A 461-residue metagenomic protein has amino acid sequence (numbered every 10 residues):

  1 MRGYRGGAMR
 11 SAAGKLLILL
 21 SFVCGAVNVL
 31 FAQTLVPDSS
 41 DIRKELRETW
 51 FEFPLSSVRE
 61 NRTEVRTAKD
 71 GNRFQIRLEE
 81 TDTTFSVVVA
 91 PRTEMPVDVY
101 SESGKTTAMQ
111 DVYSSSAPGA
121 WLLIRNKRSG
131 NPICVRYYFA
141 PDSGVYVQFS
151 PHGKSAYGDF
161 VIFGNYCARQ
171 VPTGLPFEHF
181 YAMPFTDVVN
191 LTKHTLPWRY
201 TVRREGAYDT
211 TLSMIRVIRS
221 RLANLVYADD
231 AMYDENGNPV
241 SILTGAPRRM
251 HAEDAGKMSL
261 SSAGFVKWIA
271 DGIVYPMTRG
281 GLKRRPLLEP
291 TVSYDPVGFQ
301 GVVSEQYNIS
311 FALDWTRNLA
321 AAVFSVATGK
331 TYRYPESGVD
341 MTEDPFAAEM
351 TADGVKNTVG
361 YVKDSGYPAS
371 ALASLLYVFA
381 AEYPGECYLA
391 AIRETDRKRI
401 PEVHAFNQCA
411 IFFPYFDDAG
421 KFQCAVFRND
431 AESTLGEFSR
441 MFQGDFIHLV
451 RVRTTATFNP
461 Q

Functional and structural regions predicted by a protein language model:
G3-L17: Bacterial N-terminal signal peptides that target proteins for export
L17-N28: Bacterial N-terminal signal peptides
A32-Q461: Cysteine-nucleophile amide-bond enzymes
